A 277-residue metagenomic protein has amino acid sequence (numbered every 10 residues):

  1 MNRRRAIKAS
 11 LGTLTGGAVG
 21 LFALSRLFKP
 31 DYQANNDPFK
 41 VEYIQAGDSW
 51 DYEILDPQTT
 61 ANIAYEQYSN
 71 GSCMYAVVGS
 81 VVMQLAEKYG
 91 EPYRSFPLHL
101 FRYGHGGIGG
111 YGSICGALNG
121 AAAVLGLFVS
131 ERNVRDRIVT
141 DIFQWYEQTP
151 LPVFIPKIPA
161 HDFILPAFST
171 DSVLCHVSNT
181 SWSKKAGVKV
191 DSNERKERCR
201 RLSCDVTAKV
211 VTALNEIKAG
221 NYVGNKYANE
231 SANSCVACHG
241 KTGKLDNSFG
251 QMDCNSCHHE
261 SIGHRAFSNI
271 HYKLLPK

Functional and structural regions predicted by a protein language model:
R5-F28: N-terminal export signals
F22-T59: C-terminal segment of N-terminal export signals and the immediately downstream linker at the start of the mature
W50-L55, Q84-F101, S181-W182: Acidic-glycine-rich active-site phosphate/pyrophosphate-binding loop
N62-G71, Y103-S113, D191-R195, K241-T242: A short glycine/serine-rich beta->alpha loop
V78-L85, L125, I138-N215, N221-K226 (+1 more regions): Amphipathic alpha-helical interface segments
Y89-P97, L127-I142: Phosphate-handling active-site elements
S234-T242, Q251-E260: The canonical Cys-X-X-Cys-His
